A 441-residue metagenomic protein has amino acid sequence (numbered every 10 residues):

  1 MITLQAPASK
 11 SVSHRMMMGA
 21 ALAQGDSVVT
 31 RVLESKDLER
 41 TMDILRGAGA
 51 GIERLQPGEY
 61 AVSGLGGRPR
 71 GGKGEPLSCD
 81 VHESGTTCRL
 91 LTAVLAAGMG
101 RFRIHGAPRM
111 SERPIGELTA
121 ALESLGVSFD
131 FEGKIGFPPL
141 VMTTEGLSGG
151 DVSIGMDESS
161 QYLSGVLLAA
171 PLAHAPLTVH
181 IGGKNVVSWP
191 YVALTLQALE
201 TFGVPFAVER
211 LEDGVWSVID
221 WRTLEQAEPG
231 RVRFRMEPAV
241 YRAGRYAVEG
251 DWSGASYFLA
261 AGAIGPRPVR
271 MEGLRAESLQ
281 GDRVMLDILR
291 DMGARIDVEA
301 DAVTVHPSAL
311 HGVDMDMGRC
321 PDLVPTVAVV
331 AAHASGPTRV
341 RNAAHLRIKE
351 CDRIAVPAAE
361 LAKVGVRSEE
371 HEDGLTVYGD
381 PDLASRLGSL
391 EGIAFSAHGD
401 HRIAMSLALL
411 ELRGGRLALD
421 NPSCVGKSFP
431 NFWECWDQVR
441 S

Functional and structural regions predicted by a protein language model:
M1-S441: Short, structured segments at the rim of ligand-binding sites
